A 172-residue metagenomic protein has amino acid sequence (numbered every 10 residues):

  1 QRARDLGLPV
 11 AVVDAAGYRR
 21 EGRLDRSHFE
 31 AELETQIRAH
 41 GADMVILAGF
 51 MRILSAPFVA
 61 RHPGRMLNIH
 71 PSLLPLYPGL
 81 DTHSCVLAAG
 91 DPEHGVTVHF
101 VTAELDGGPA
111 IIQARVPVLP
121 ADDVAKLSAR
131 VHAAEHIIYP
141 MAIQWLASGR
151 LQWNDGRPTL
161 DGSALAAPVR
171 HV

Functional and structural regions predicted by a protein language model:
Q1-V172: One-carbon transfer enzymes
